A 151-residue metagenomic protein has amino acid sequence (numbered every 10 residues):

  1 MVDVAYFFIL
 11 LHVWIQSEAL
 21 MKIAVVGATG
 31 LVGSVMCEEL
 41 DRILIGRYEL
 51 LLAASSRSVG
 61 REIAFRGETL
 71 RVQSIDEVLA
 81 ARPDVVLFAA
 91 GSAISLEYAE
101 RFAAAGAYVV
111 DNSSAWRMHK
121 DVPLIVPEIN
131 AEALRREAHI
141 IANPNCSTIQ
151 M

Functional and structural regions predicted by a protein language model:
V2-Y6: Extreme N-terminal basic, low-complexity initiation segments that serve as generic localization/processing leaders
L10-L11, L20: Leucine-biased recognition of intrinsically disordered, low-complexity hydrophobic segments
L20-M151: N-terminal Rossmann-like NAD(P) cofactor-binding subdomain of oxidoreductases, focused on the glycine-rich
